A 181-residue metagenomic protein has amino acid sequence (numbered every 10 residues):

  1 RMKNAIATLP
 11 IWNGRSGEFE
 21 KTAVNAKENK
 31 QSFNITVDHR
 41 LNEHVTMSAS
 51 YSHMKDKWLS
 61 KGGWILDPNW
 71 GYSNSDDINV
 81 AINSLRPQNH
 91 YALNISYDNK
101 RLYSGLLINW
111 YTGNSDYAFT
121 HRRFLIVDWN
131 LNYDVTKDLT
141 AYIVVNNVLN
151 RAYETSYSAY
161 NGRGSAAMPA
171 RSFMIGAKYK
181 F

Functional and structural regions predicted by a protein language model:
R1-K3, S52, D116-Y117, Y179: Outer-membrane beta-barrel porins/channels
N4, A23-N25, N34, N146-N150: Asparagine-centered polar/low-complexity signal
N4, L9-E20, G63-S73, Y111-T112 (+2 more regions): Flexible, surface-exposed loop regions and adjacent strand-edge segments of Gram-negative outer-membrane beta-barrel
I6, V45, K57, A152-Y153: Activation segment
T8-P10, V37, N130, K178: Enrichment for repetitive, rod-forming helical segments
S16-S115: Gram-negative outer-membrane beta-barrel transporters
A81-F181: Conserved C-terminal beta-signal and adjacent last beta-strands/turns of outer-membrane beta-barrel proteins
